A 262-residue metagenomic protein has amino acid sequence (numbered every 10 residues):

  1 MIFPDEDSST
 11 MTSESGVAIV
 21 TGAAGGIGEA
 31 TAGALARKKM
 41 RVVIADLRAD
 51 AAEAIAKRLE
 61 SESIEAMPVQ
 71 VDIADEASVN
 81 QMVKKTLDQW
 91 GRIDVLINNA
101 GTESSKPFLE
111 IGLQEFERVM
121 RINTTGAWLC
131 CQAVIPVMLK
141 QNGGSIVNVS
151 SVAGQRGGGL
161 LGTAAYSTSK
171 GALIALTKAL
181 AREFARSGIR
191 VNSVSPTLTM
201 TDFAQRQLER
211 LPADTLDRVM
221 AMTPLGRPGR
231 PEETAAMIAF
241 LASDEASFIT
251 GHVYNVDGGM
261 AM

Functional and structural regions predicted by a protein language model:
I2-T12, A239, T250-M262: Short C-terminal tail/terminal secondary-structure segment of NAD(P)H-dependent dehydrogenase/reductase domains
T12-V43: Canonical Rossmann dinucleotide-binding motif of NAD(H)/NADP(H)-dependent dehydrogenases/reductases, specifically
A49-D50, V71-M82, L113, E232-E233: The beta1-alpha1 cofactor-binding region of Rossmann-like NAD(H)/NADP(H)-dependent oxidoreductases
P107-F108, E115-E117, T215, V219: Substrate-binding pocket helix/loop in short-chain dehydrogenase/reductase
C131, S169, T177: Active-site helix of classical SDR
P136, K178, R182-R186, S247: Alpha-helical segment proximal to the catalytic Tyr-Lys
S151: Residue(s) in the substrate-gating loop at a strand-loop-helix junction that position the organic substrate next
